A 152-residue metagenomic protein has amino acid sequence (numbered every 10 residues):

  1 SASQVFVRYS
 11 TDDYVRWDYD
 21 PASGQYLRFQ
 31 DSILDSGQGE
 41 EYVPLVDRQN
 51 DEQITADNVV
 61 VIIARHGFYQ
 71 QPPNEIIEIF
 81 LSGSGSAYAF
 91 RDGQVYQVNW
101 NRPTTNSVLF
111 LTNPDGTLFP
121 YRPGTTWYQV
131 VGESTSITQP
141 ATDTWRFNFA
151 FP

Functional and structural regions predicted by a protein language model:
S1-P152: A surface/extracellular/periplasmic glyco- and lipid-processing/surface-interacting theme
